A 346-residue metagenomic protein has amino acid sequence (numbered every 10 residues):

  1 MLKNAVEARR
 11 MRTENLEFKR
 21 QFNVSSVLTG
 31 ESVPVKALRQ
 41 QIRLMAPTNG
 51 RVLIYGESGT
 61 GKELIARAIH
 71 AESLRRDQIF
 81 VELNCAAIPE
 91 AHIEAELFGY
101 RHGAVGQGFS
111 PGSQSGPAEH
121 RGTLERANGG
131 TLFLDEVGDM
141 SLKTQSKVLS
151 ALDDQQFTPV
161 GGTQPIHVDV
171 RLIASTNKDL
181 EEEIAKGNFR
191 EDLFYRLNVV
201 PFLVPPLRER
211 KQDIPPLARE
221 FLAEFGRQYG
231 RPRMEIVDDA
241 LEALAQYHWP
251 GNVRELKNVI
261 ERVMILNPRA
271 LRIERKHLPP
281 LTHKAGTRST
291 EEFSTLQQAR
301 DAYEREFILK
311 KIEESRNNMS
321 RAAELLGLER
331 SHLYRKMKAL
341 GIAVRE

Functional and structural regions predicted by a protein language model:
M1-F22, I342, E346: N-terminal accessory segments that target, anchor, or regulate ATP-driven/P-loop NTPase machines and associated
L16-H167, L172-K178, E183, G226-R269: AAA+ ATPase active-site-proximal loops
S32, P165, D169, P206-K211 (+2 more regions): Conserved sequence/structural motifs within the catalytic ATP-binding
N84, V200-D213: Conserved AAA+ ATPase "SRH/arginine-finger" region at the nucleotide-binding site
M140, L149, N258, E291-E346: Bacterial C-terminal helix-turn-helix
R210, I214-A218, L222, Y229: Conserved Sensor-2/SRH helix of P-loop NTPases
